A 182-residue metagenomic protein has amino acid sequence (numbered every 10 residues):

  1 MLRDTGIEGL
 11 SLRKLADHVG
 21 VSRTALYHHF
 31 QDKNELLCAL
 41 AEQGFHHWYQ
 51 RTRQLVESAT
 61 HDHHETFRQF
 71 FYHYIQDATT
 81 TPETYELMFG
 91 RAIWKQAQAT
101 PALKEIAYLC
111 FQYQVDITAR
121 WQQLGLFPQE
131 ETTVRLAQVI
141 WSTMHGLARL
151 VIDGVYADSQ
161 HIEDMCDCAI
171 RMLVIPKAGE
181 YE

Functional and structural regions predicted by a protein language model:
L2, L37-H47, M88, Q96: Alpha-helical DNA-contacting segments of helix-turn-helix folds
D4-E35, A39: Helix-turn-helix
K33, L40, G44, W48 (+7 more regions): Hydrophobic/aromatic residues within well-ordered alpha-helical segments
A39, R53-T84, T133-I140: Hydrophobic alpha-helical connector segments
H46, R53, A99-L124, V134-Q138 (+1 more regions): Amphipathic alpha-helical packing segments from all-alpha helical-bundle domains
Q76-D116: Short secondary-structure transition hinges
D77-T80, D116, R120, I140-S159 (+1 more regions): Amphipathic C-terminal alpha-helical segment
